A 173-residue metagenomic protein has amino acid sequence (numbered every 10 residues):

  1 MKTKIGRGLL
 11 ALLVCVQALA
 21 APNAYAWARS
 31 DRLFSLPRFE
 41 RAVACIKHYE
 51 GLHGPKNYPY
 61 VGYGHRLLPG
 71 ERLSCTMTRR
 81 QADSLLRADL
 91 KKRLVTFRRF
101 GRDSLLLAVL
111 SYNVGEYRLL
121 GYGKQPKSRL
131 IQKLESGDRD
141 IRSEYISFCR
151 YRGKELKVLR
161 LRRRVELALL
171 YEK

Functional and structural regions predicted by a protein language model:
K2-T3, L13, P22-H53, H65 (+3 more regions): Long, amphipathic alpha-helical surface segments
I5-L9: Alpha-helical hydrophobic membrane-insertion segments
A11-Q17: Bacterial N-terminal signal peptides
R41, K56-Y58, R102: Extracytoplasmic
Y58-V61, H65: Early exported N-terminus immediately downstream of N-terminal targeting peptides
A88-Q125: Active-site nucleophile-His-acid catalytic modules used for acyl/amide transfer and hydrolysis across diverse enzymes
